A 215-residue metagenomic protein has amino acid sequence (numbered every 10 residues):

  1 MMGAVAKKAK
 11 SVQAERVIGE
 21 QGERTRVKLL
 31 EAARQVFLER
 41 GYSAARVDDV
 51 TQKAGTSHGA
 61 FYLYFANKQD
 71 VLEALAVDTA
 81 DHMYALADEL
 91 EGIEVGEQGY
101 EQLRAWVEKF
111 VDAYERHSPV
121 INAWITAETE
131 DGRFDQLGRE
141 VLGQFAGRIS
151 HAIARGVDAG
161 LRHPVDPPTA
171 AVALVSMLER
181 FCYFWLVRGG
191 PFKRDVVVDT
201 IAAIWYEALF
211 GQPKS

Functional and structural regions predicted by a protein language model:
M1-R24, L161-P164, P213-S215: N-terminal intrinsically disordered/low-complexity leader segments
V17, R24, K28, A32 (+2 more regions): Helix-turn-helix
L30, R104, E108-V111, G143-A154 (+3 more regions): An amphipathic alpha-helix signature
F61, M83, Y114, V120 (+1 more regions): Short, structured motif recognition centered on aromatic/hydrophobic residues
A74, D88-E115, A170-L174, V198: Hydrophobic alpha-helical connector segments
V77-M83: Short, basic, alpha-helical segments at the C-terminal edge of helix-turn-helix-like DNA-binding modules
E101-Q102, R116-G147, P191: Short secondary-structure transition hinges
I121-N122, D135, V157-A203, Q212-S215: Hydrophobic/aromatic-rich alpha-helical bundle segments in the mid-to-C-terminal region
